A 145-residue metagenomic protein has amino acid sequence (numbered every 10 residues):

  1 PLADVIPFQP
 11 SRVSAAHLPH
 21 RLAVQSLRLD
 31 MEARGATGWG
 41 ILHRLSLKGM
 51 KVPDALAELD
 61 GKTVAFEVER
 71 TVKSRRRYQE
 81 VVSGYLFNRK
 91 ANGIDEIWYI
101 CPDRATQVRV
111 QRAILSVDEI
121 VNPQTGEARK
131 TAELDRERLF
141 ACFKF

Functional and structural regions predicted by a protein language model:
P1-A23: Interdomain/boundary linker segments immediately adjacent to catalytic/signaling cores
A3-I6, L27-M31, E58, Y85: Alpha-helix C-terminal capping segments
S14-P19, R28-A65, R70-R77: Active-site metal-binding core of divalent-cation-utilizing nuclease and nuclease-like domains
I41, E67, Y99, A141-K144: Structural signal for conserved beta-strand scaffold positions within catalytic alpha/beta enzyme cores
R70-N122: Catalytic cores of nucleic-acid endonucleases
V117-F145: Charged, structured surface patches that assemble and position nucleic-acid processing machinery
